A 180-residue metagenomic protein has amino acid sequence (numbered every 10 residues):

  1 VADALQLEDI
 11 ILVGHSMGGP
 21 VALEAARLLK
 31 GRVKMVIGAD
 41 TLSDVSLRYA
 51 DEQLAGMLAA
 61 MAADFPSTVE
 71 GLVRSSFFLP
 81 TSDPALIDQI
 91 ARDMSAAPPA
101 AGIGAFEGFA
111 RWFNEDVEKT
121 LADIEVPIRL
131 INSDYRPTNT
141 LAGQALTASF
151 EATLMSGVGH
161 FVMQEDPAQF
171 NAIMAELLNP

Functional and structural regions predicted by a protein language model:
V1-I10: Conserved acidic catalytic loop of the alpha/beta-hydrolase fold
I11, M35, P127-R129: Proline-centered loop/turn at the N-terminus of a beta-strand
L12-G14, A39: Short beta-strand immediately N-terminal to the catalytic nucleophile in serine-hydrolase-like folds
G14, G18, A22: Gly/Ala-rich beta-loop-alpha elbow adjacent to hydrolase catalytic centers
L23-L28, V33-F65: Flexible "cap/lid" loop of the alpha/beta hydrolase fold
S46-E52, A63-A122: Conserved alpha/beta-hydrolase catalytic His-Asp/Glu region
E125-G159, Q164: Conserved loop-alpha-helix segment in the C-terminal half of the alpha/beta-hydrolase fold that carries the catalytic
Q164-L178: Post-His helix in hydrolase/transferase enzymes
